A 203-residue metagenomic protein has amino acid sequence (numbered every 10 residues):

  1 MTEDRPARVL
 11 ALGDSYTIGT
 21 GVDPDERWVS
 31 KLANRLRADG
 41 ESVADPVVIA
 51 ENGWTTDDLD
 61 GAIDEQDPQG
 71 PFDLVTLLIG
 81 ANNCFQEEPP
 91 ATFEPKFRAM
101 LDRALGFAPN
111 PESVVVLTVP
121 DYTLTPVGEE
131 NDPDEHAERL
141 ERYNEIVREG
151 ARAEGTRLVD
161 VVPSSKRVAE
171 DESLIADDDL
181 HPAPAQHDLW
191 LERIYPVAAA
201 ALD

Functional and structural regions predicted by a protein language model:
M1-N52, A62-Q69: Serine-esterase "nucleophile elbow" of acetyl-processing enzymes
D58: Short acidic active-site motifs
G61-D203: Alpha-helical cap/lid subdomain in secreted, periplasmic, or secretory-pathway luminal O-acyl-processing enzymes
